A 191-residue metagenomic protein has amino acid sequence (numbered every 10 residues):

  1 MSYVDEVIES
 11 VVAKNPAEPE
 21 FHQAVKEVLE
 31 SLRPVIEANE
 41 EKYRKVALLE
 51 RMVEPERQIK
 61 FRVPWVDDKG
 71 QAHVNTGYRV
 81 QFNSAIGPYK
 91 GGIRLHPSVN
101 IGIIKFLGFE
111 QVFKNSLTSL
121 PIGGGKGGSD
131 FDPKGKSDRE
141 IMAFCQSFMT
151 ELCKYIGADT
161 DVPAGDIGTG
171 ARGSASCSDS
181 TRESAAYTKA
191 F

Functional and structural regions predicted by a protein language model:
E9, A13-L29: Ordered core of a single globular domain
H22-E27, S31, A38, P163-T169: Substrate-binding/catalytic subdomain of NAD(P)-dependent oxidoreductase enzymes
A24, K60-R62, V66, T76-V80 (+5 more regions): N-terminal low-complexity, Ser/Thr- and acidic-residue-enriched intrinsically disordered segments
E41-Q71: Structured beta-strand/loop patches that form or line metal/cofactor-binding pockets in enzymes
Q71-V112: N-terminal cap/recognition module
H96, N115-F191: Glycine/serine-rich phosphate-binding loop and adjoining beta1-alpha1 elements at the start of nucleotide-handling
